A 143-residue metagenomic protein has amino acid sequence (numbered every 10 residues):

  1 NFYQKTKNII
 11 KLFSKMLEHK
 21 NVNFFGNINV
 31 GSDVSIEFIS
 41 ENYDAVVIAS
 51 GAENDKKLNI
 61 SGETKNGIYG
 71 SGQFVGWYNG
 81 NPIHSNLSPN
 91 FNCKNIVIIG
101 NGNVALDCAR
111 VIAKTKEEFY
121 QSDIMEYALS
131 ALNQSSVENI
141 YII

Functional and structural regions predicted by a protein language model:
N1-K7, I48-S61: Ferredoxin-type iron-sulfur electron-transfer modules and their immediate structural context
N1-V30, F38, R110-I143: Beta1-alpha1 glycine-rich phosphate/pyrophosphate-binding loop at the start of Rossmann-like nucleotide-binding domains
F13, K20, G26-I28, A49-A52 (+2 more regions): Glycine-rich, histidine-containing beta strand-loop boundary motifs that form or position
K20, N42, E63-T64: Short, structured coil segments at secondary-structure junctions
F25-S40, A52-D55, I60: A conserved short coil-to-beta-strand element within the FAD-binding core of flavoproteins
S40-E41, F91: A short, aliphatic-rich alpha-helical micro-motif
E41-G51, I96-I99: Short hydrophobic core segments
D55-Q134: Glycine-rich dinucleotide-binding loop and its adjacent helix/turn
